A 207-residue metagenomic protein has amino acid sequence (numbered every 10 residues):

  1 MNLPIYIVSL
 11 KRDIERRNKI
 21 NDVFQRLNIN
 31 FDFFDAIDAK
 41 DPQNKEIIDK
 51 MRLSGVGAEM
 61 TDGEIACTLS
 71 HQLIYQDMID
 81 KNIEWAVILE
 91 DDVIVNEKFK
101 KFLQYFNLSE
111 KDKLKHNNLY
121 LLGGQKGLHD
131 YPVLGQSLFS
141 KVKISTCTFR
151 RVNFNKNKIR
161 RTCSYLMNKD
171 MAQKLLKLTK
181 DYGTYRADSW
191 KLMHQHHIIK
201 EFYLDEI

Functional and structural regions predicted by a protein language model:
M1-L89, V93-I207: An acidic/histidine-cluster motif and surrounding catalytic segment that typifies divalent-metal-assisted enzyme active
